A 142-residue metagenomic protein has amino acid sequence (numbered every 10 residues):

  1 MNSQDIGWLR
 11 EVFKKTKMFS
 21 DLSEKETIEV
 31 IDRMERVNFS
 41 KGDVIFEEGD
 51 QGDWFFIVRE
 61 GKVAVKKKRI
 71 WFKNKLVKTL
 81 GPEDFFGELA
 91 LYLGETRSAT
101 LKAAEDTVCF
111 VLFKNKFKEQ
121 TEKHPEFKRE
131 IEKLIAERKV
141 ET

Functional and structural regions predicted by a protein language model:
M1-D5: Intrinsic disorder/low-complexity detector
G7, K14-K66, W71-F72, P82: Regulatory nucleotide-sensing modules
W8-L9, E26-E29, T96-A99, K114-T142: A small-molecule sensor/coupling module
E35, G52, G94-T100, D106-C109: Helix-loop-beta junctions that constitute the ligand-sensing/allosteric loops of cytosolic regulatory sensor domains
D50, K68-I70, L91, L112-N115 (+1 more regions): Surface loops and adjacent helix of pleckstrin homology
V65-K66, E88-L89, A99-A103, E119: Short beta-strand His + acidic residue motifs that chelate non-heme Fe in jelly-roll/DSBH and cupin folds
V77, A90, T100-K102, V108-K114: Short hydrophobic beta-strand segments that form the core of ligand-binding sensory/regulatory domains
